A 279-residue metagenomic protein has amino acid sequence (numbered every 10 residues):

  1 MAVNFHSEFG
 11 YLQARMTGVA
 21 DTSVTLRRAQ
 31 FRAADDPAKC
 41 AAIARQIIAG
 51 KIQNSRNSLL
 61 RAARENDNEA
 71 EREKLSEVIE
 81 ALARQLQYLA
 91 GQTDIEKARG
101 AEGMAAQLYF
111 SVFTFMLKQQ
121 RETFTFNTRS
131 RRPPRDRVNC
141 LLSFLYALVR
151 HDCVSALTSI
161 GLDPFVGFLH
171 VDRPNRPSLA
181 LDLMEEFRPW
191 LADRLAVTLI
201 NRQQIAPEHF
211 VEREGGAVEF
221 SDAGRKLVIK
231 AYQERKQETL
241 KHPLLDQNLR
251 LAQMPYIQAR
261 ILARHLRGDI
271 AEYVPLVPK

Functional and structural regions predicted by a protein language model:
M1-D35, K39: Trp/Phe/Arg-rich N-terminal binding region typifying the photolyase-homology
V24-K279: Active-site helix-to-loop segments that bind/position phosphate- or nucleotide-bearing substrates and donors across
